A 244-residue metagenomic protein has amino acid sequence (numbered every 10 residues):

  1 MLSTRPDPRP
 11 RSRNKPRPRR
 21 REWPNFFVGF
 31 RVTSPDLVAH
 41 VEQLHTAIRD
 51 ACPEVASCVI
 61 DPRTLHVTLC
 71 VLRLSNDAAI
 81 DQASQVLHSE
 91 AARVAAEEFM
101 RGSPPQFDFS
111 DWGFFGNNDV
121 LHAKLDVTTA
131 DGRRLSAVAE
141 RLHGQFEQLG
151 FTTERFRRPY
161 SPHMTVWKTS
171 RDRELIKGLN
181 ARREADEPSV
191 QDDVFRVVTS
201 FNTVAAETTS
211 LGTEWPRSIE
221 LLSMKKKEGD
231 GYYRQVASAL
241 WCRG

Functional and structural regions predicted by a protein language model:
L2-G244: Histidine-dependent nucleotide/RNA phosphoesterase domain, centered on the 2H-phosphoesterase fold with its duplicated
